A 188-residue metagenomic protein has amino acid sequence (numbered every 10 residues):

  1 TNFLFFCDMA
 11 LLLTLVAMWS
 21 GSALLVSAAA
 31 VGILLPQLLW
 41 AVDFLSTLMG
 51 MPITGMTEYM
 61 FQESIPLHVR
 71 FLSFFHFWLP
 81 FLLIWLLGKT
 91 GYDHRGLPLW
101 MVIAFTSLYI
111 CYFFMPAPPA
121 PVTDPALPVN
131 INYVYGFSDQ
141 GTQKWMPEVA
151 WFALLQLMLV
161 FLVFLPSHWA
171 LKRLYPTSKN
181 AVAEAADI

Functional and structural regions predicted by a protein language model:
T1-G55: Transmembrane alpha-helical insertion/packing segments
F3, R70-F74, L154: Hydrophobic alpha-helical transmembrane segments of multi-pass membrane proteins
D8-W19, F75-L87, L155-W169: Hydrophobic cores of alpha-helical transmembrane segments in multi-pass inner/ER membrane proteins, independent
A30-W40, P98-P121: Hydrophobic alpha-helical membrane-insertion segments
V31, L39-I103: Membrane-proximal helix-loop-helix units in multi-pass membrane proteins
L45-P52, A117-A126: Membrane-helix interface motif
P119-F164: Membrane-interface transmembrane-helix boundary segments in multi-pass integral membrane proteins
P166-A185: Membrane-interface capping segments at transmembrane-helix boundaries
